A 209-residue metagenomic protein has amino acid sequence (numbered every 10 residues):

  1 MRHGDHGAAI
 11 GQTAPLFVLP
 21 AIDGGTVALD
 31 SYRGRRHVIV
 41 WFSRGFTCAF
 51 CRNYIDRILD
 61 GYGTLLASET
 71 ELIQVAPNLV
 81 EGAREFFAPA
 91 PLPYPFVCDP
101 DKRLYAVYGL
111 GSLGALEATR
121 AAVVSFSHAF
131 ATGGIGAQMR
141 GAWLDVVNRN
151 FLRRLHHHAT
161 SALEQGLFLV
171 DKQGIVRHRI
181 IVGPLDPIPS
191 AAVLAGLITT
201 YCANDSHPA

Functional and structural regions predicted by a protein language model:
M1-D30, N53, R57: N-terminal "domain-start" segment that seeds a small globular fold
A14-P15, I39, E164-G166: Short loop/turn microsegments at loop-to-beta-strand junctions
L29-D60, E71-L72: Short active-site neighborhood of thiol/selenol oxidoreductases, capturing the structured segment around
G34, G183-D186: A short acidic/small-residue loop/turn micro-motif
Y54-V107, L113: Structural microenvironment flanking redox-active thiols in thiol-disulfide oxidoreductases
D99-P184: Thiol/selenol-based redox catalytic cores and closely related redox-interacting motifs
L185-Y201: A short, polar/charged loop-to-alpha-helix boundary motif
N204-A209: Cysteine/selenocysteine-centered motifs that mediate thiol-based redox chemistry or coordinate metal-sulfur cofactors
